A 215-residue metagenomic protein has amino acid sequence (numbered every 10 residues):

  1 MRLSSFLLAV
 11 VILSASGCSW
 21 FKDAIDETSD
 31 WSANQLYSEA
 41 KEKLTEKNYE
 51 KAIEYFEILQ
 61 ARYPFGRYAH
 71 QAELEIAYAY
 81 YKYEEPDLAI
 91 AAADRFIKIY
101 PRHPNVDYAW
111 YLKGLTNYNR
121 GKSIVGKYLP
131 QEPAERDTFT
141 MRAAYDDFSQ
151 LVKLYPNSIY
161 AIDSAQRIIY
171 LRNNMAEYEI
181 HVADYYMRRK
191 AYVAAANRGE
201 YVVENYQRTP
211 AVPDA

Functional and structural regions predicted by a protein language model:
M1-C18: Sec-dependent bacterial lipoprotein signal peptides
G17-A215: Acidic, polar-rich low-complexity tracts and alpha-helical solenoid repeat scaffolds
